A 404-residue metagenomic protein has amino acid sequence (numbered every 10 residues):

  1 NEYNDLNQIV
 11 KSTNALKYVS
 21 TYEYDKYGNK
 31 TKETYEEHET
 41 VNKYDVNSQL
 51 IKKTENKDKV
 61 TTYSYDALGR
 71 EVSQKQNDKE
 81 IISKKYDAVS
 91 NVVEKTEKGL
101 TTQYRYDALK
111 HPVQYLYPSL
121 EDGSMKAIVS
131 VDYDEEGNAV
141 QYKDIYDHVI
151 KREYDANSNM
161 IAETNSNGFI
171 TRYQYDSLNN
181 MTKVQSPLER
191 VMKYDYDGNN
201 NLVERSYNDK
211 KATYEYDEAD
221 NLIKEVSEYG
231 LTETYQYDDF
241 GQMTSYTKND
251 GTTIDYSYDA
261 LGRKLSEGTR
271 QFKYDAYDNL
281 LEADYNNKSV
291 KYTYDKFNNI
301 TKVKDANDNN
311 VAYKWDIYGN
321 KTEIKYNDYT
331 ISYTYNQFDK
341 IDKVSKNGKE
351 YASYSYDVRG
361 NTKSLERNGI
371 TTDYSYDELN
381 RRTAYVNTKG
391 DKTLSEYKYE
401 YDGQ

Functional and structural regions predicted by a protein language model:
N1-N14, Y18-E55, K59-D144, H148-N165 (+13 more regions): Beta-strand elements of repeat-based all-beta scaffolds
